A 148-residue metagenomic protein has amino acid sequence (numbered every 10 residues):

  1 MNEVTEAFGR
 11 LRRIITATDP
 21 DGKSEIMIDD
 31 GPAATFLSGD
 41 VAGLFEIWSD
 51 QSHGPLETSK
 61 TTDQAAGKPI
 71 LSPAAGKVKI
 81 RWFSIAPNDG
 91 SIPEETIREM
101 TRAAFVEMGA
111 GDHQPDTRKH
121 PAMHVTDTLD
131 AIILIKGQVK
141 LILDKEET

Functional and structural regions predicted by a protein language model:
N2-V106, T126-D127: Fe(II)/2-oxoglutarate oxygenase catalytic core
M100-K119: Mixed-charge, low-complexity intrinsically disordered segments
R118-T148: A short beta-strand-loop-beta hairpin characteristic of the jelly-roll/cupin
